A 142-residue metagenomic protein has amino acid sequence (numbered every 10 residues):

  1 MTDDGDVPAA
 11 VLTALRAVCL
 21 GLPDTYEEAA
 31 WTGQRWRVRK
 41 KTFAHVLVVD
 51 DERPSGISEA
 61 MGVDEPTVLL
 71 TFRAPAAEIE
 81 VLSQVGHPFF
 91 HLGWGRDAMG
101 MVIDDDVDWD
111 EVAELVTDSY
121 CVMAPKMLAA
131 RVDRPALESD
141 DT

Functional and structural regions predicted by a protein language model:
M1-T142: Charge-dense, helix-prone N-terminal extensions
